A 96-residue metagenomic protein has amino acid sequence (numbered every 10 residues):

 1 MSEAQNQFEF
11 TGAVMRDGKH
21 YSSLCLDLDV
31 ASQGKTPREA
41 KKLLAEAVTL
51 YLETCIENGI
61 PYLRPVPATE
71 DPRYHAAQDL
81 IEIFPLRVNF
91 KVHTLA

Functional and structural regions predicted by a protein language model:
M1-F10, K42-A96: Short, charged, surface-exposed hinge/linker loops at domain edges that act as mobile lids or interdomain connectors
F8-C25: Short aromatic-glycine-(Arg/Gly/Cys) micro-motifs in beta-strand/loop hairpins
D17, L28, K91-L95: Generic structural motif
L28-R38: A short, exposed loop/beta-hairpin motif centered on an aromatic-Gly-Thr core
